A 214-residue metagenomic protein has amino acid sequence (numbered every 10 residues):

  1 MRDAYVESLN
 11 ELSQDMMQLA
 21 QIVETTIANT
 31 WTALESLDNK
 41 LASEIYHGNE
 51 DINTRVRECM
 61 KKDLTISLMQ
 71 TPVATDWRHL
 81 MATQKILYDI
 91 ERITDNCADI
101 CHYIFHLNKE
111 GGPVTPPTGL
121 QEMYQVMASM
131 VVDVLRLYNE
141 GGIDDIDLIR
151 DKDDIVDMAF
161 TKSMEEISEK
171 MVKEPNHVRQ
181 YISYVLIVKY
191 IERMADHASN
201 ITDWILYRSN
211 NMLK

Functional and structural regions predicted by a protein language model:
M1-K214: Cytosolic, long alpha-helical scaffolding segments
